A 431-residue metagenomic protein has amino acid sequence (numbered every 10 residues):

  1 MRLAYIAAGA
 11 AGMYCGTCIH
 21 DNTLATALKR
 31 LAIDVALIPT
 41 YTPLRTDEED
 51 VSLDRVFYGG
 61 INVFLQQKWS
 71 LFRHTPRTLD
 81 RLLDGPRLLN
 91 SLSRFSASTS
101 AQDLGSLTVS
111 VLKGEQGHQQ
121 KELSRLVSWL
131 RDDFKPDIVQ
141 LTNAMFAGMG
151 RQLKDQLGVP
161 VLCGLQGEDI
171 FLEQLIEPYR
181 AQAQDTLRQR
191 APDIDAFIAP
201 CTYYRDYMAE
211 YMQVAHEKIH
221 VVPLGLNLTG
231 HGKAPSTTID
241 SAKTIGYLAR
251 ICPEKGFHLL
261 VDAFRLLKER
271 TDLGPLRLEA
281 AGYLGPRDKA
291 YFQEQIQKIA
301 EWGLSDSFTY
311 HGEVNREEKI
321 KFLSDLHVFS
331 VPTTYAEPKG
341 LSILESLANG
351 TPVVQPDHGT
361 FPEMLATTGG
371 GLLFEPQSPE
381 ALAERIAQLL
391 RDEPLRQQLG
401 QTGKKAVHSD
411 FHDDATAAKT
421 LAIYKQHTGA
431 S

Functional and structural regions predicted by a protein language model:
L37-R125: A conserved catalytic-core segment of Leloir-type glycosyltransferases
Y203, G225: Carbohydrate-associated surface elements
T237-K255, V261-R265, E279: Conserved donor-binding/catalytic core segment of Leloir-type glycosyltransferases
R277-E294: Glycosyltransferase donor-sugar binding loop
F292-V314: Nucleotide-activated donor-binding/catalytic signature segment of Leloir-type glycosyltransferases, i.e., the conserved
P352-Q355: Short hydrophobic beta-strand element within catalytic cores of glycosyltransferases and related nucleotide-activated
T367-T368, L372-P379, Q388-E393: Conserved acidic donor-binding segment of nucleotide-sugar-dependent glycosyltransferases
A381, Q388, L395-D410, T416-A422: A short, well-ordered alpha-helix in the C-terminal region of glycosyltransferases
